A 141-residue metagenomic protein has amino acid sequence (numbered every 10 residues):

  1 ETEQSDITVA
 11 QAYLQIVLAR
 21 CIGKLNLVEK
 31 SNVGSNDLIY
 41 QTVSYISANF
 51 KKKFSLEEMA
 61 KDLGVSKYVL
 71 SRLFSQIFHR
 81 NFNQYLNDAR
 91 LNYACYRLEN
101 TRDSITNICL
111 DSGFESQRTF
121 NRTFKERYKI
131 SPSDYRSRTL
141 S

Functional and structural regions predicted by a protein language model:
E1-D37, Q41-S44, V69: An amphipathic alpha-helical interaction segment
Y13, D62, D111: Short acidic/histidine-centered micro-motifs embedded in hydrophobic/aromatic stretches that mark compact functional
G23-V28, K51, S75-Q76: Sigma70-family region 2
K30, E57-E58: A ubiquitous short alpha-helical element
Y40-S44, A48, K53-E57, V65 (+4 more regions): Terminal helix-turn-helix DNA-binding modules in bacterial transcription factors
M59-K67, S71: Helix-turn-helix
